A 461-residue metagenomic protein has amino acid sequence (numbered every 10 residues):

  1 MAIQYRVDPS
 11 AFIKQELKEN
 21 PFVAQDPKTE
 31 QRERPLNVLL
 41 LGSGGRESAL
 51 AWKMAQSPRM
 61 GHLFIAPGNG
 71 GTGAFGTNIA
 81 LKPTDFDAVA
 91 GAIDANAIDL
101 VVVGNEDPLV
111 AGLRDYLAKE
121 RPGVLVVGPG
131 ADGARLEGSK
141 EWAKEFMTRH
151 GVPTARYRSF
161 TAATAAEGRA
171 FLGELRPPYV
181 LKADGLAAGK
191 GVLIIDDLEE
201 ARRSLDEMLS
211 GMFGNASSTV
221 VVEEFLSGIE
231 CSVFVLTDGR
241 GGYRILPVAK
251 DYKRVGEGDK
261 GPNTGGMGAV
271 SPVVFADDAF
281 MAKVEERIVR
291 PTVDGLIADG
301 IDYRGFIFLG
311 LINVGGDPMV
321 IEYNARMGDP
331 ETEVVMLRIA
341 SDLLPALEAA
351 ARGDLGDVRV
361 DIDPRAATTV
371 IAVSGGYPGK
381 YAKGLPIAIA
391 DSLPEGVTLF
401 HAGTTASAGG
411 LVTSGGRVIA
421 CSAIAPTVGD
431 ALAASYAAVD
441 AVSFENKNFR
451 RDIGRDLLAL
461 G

Functional and structural regions predicted by a protein language model:
M1-T29: N-terminal amphipathic/basic-hydrophobic helices that include classical n-h-c signal peptides and signal-anchor
F22-D132: ATP-binding N-terminal substructure of ATP-dependent carboxylate-amine bond-forming enzymes
I79-T84, R158-A163, I195: Short acidic-hydrophobic, aromatic-tinged amphipathic segments that line or gate anion-handling sites
G123, V127-G191: A conserved helix-loop-beta module that forms one wall/lid of the active-site cleft in ATP-utilizing catalytic domains
G191-E331: Internal nucleotide-binding/catalytic subdomain
E285-I307, N324-P394: Active-site "cap" helix and flanking loop/linker of ATP-utilizing ligase/carboxylase catalytic domains
A349-G461: Peripheral (often C-terminal) accessory segments that flank ATP-dependent C-N-forming ligase machineries
